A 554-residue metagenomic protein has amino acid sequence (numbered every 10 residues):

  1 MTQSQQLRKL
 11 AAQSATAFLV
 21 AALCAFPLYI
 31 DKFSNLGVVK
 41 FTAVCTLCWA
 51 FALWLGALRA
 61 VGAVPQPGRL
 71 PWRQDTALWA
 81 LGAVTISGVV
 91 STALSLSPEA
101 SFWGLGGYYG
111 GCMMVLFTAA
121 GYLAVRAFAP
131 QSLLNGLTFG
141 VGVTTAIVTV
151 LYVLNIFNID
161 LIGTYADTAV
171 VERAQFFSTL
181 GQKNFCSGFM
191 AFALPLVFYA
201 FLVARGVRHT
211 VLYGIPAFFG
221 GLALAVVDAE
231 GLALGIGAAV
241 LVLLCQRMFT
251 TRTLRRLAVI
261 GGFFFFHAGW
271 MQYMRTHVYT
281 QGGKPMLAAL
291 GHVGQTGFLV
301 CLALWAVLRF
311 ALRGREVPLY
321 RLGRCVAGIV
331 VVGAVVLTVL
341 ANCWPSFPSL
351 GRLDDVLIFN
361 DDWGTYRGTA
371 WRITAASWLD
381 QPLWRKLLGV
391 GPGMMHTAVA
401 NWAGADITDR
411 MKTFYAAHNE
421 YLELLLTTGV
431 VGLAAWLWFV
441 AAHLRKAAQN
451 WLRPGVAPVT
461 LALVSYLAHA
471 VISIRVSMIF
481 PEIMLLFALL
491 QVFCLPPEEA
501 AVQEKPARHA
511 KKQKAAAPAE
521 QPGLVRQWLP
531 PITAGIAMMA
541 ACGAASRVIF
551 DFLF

Functional and structural regions predicted by a protein language model:
M1-K9, G62-Q74, G283, A311-G323 (+1 more regions): Membrane-interfacial, low-structure loops and terminal tails that flank and connect transmembrane helices in multi-pass
Q3-K32, V44-A57, G82-A93, G111-L123 (+8 more regions): Alpha-helical transmembrane segments of multi-pass inner-membrane proteins
T46, G163-V170, D354-L383: Extracytoplasmic loop-helix module adjacent to an early transmembrane segment
L55-P71, V89-W103: Transmembrane alpha-helix boundary signature
T76-W79, Q182, T374, A417-N419: Membrane-interface coil-to-helix junctions
R173, W371, L388-G391, F414-L422 (+1 more regions): Alpha-helical membrane-protein architecture signal
Q182, Y366-T413, T428-G432: TM-adjacent membrane-interface loops and short helices in multi-pass inner/ER membrane proteins
L340-D354, M538-F554: Hydrophobic alpha-helical transmembrane segments in integral membrane proteins
